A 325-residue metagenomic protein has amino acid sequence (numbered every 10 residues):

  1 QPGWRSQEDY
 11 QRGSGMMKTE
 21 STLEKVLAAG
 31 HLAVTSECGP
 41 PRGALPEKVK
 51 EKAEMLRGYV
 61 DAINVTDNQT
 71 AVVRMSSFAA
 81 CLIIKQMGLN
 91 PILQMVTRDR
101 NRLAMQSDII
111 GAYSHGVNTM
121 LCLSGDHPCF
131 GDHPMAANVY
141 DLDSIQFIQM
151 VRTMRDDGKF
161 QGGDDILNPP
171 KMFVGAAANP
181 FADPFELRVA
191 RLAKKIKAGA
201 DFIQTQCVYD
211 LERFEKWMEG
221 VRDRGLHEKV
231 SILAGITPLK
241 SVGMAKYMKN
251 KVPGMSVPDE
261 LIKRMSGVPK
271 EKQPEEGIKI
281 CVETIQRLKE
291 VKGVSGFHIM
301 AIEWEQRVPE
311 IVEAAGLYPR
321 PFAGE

Functional and structural regions predicted by a protein language model:
G13-G39, G43, E47, K159-K171 (+1 more regions): N-terminal amphipathic alpha-helix/helix-capping segment at the start of soluble metabolic enzymes
T19-L23, E47-M55, Q69-L89: Glycine-rich, positively charged N-terminal anion/phosphate-binding segment
A33-K48, P91-L103, M172-L187, S266-K279: Active-site mouth loops of central-metabolism enzymes
E37, I63, A112, K195 (+3 more regions): Conserved, mostly hydrophobic/aromatic
G43-L56, S77, L103-I109, P184-K194 (+1 more regions): Short, acidic/polar
L45-P46, A71-L82, N101-S107, H127-F147 (+4 more regions): Active-site-adjacent beta->alpha loops and helix N-cap segments on the catalytic face of soluble alpha/beta enzymes
T97-H115: Glycine-rich anion/phosphate-binding loops
N138-L167, A177-A182, R224-T284, A314-E325: Active-site pocket-lining/capping segments in soluble small-molecule metabolic enzymes
